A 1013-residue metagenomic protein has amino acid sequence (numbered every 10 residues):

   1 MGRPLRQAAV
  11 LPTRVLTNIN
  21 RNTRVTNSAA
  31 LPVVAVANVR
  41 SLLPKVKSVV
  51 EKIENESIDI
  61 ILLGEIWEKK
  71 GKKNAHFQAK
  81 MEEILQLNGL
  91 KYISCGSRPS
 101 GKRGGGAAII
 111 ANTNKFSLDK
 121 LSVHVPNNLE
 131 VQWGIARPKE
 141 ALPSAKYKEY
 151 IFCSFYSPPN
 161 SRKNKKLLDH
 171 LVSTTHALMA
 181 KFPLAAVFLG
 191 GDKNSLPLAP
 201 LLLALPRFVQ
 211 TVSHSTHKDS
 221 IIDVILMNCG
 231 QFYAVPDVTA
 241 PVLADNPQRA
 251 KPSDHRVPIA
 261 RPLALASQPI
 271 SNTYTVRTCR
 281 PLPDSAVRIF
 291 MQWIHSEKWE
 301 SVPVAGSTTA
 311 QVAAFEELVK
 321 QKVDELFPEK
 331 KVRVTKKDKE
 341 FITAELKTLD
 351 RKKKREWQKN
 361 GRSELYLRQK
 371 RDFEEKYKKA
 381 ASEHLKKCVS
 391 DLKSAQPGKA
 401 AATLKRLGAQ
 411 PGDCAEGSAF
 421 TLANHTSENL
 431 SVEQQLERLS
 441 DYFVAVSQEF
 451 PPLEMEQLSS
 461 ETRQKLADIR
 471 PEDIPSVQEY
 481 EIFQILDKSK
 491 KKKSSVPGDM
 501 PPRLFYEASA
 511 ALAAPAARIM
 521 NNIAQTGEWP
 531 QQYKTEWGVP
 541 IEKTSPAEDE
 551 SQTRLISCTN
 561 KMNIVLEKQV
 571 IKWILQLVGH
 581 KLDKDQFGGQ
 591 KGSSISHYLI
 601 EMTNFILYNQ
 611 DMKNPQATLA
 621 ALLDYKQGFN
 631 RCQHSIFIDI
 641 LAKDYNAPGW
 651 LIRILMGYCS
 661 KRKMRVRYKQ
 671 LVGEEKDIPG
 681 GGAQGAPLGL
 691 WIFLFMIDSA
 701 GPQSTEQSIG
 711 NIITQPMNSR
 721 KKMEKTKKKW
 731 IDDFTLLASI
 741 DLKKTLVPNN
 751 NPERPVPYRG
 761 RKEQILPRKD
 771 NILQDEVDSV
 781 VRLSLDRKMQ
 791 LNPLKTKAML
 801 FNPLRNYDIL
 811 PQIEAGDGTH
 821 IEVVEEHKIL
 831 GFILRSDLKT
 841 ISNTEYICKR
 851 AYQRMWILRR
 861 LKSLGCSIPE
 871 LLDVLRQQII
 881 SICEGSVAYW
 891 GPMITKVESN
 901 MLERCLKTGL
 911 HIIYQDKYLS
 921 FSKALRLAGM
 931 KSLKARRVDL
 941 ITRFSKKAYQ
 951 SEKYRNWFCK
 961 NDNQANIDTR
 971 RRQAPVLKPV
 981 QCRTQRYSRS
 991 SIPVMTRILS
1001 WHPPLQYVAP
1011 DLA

Functional and structural regions predicted by a protein language model:
M1, I222, C229, D254 (+9 more regions): Basic/polar low-complexity segments
G2, N18-R21, Y150-F155, V187-G190 (+7 more regions): Arg/Lys-enriched, amphipathic patches
W67-K148, I225, A234-Q248: Structured beta-strand-rich core segments of catalytic domains in phosphoester-bond hydrolases
R137-Y150, C229-T335, D413-S418, H425 (+7 more regions): Surface polyanion/phosphate-binding segment centered on an Asp-His-Pro turn
L178-K181, V570-F587, N609-M612, W691-P755 (+2 more regions): Active-site palm subdomain of RNA-directed nucleic acid polymerases
L196-L198, K218-D219, I225-T239, E472 (+6 more regions): Short, conserved micro-motifs composed of acidic
R333-K336, E340, K591, W730-D733 (+4 more regions): Non-catalytic, peripheral interaction segments enriched in hydrophobic/basic residues
F443, E472-P687, W691, A738: Conserved pre-catalytic core of RNA-dependent polymerases
